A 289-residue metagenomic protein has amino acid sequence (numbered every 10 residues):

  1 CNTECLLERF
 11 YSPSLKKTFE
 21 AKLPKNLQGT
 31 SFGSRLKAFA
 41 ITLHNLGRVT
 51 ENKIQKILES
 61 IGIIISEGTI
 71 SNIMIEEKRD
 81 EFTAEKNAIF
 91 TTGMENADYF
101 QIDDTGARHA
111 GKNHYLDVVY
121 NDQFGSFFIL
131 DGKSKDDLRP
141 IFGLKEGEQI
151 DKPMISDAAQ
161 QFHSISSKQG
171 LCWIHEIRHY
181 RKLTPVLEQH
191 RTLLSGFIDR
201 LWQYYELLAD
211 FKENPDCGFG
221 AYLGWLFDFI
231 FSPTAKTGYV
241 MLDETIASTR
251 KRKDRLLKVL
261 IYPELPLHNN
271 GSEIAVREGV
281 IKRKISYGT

Functional and structural regions predicted by a protein language model:
C1-R9: Short, conserved DNA-binding cores of transcription-related domains
R9-Y11, K16-T289: Catalytic center-proximal scaffold of phosphoryl-transfer enzymes
